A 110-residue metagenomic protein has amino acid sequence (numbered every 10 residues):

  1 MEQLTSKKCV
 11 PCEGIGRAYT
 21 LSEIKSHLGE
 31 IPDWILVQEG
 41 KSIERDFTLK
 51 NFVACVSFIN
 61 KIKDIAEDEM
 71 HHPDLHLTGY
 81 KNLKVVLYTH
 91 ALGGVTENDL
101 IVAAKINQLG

Functional and structural regions predicted by a protein language model:
M1-G110: Long, contiguous binding/interaction regions
